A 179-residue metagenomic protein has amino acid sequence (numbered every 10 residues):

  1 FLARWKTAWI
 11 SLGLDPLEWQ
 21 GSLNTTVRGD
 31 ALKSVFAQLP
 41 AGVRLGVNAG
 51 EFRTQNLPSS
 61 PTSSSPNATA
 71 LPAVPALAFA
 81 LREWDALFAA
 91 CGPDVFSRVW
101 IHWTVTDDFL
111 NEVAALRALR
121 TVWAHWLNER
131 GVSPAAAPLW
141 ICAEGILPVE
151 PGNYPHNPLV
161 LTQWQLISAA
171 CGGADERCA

Functional and structural regions predicted by a protein language model:
F1-E112, R130, A137-C142, A170 (+1 more regions): Catalytic alpha/beta active-site cores
T7, T121, H125: Surface-exposed charge patches
L32, W126, T162-Q165: Glycine-rich, charged/polar anion/phosphate-binding loops that engage phosphate groups from diverse ligands
V74-A76, D107-A118, I146-V160: Short glycine/threonine-rich loop-to-helix capping motif typified by GTGT followed within a few residues by an Asp-Pro
L119-V122, Q163: Extended, hydrophobic alpha-helical segments in both membrane/secreted and soluble proteins
H125-E129, G145: Outer-membrane beta-barrel translocator/pore domains, especially the C-terminal barrels of Gram-negative outer-membrane
N157-A179: Conserved phosphate/anionic-ligand binding catalytic regions in large, soluble enzymes, centered on
